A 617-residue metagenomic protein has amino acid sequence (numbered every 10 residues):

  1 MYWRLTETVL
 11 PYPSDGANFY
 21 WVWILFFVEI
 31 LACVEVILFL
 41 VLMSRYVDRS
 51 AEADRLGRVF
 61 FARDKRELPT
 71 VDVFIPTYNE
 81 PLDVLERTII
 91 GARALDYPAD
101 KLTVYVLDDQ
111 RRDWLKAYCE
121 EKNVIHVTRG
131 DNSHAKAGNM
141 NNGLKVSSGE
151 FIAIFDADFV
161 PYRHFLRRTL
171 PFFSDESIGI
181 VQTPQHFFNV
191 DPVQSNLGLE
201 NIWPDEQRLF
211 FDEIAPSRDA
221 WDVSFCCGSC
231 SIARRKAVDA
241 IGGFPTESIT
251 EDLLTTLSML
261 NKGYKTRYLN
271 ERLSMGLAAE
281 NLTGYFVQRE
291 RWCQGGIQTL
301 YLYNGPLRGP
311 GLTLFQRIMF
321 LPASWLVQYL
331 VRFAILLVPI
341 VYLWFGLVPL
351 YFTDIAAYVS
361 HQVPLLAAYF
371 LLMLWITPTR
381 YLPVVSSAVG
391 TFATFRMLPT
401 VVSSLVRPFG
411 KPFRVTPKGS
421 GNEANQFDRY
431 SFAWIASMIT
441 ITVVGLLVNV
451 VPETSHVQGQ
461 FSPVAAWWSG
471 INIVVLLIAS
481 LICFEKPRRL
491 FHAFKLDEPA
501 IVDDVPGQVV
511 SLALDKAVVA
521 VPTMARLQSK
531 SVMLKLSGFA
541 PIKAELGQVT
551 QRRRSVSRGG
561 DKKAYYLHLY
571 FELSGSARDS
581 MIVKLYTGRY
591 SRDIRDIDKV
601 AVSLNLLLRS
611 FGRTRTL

Functional and structural regions predicted by a protein language model:
M1-K65, C119, Q328-Y329, T454-S455 (+3 more regions): N-terminal membrane-anchoring/stem segments of glycan-assembly enzymes
L10-W21, S44-R58, A62, W221 (+1 more regions): Basic/Trp-rich segment in TM-proximal cytosolic loops or flexible interdomain/linker regions
T70-F74, T103, L254: Cell-envelope/extracellular polymer assembly enzymes that use nucleotide-activated donors
I90-K101: Short, acidic, metal-binding catalytic loop of nucleotide-sugar glycosyltransferases
D108-L115, D131-N132: A conserved acidic beta->alpha catalytic loop
V127-F151, R163-I249, L260-N261, A278 (+2 more regions): Long helical/loop segments within the catalytic core of UDP-sugar-dependent glycosyltransferases, especially the large
D156-V160: The conserved acidic donor/metal-binding loop of glycosyltransferases
N422-I435, I439-L617: Structured alpha-helical
